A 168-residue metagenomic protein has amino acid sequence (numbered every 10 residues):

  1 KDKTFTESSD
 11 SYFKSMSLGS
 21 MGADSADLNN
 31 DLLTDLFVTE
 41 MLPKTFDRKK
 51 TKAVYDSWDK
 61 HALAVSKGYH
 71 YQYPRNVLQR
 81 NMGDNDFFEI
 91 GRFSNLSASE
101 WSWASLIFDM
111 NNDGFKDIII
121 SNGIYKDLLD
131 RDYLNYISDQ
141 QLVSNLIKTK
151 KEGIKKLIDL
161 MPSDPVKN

Functional and structural regions predicted by a protein language model:
K1-N168: Acidic, glycine/proline-rich Ca2+-coordinating loop motifs
